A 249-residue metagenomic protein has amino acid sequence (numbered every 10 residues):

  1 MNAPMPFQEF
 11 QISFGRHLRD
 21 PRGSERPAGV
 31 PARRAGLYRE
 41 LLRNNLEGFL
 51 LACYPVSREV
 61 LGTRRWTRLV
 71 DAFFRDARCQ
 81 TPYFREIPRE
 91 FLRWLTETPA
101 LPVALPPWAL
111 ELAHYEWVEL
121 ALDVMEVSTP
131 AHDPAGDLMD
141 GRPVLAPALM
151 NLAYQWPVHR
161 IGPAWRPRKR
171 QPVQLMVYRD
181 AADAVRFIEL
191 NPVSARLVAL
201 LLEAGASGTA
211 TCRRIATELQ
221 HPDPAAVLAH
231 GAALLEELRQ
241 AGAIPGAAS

Functional and structural regions predicted by a protein language model:
M1-D123: N-terminal, charged low-complexity regulatory/assembly segments
R75-L190: Hydrophobic packing positions characteristic of elongated beta-solenoid/beta-helix-type spike/fiber shafts
R196-L197: Short alpha-helical "packing" element that flanks the helix-turn-helix/winged-helix DNA-binding module
L200-G205: Short helix-to-turn junction characteristic of helix-turn-helix DNA-binding domains, especially the helix
A206-T217: Short acidic, hydrophobic short linear motifs in intrinsically disordered regions
T217-G231: Short, positively charged loop/turn segments that connect secondary-structure elements
H230-G242: Basic amphipathic alpha-helical segments that dock to polyanions
